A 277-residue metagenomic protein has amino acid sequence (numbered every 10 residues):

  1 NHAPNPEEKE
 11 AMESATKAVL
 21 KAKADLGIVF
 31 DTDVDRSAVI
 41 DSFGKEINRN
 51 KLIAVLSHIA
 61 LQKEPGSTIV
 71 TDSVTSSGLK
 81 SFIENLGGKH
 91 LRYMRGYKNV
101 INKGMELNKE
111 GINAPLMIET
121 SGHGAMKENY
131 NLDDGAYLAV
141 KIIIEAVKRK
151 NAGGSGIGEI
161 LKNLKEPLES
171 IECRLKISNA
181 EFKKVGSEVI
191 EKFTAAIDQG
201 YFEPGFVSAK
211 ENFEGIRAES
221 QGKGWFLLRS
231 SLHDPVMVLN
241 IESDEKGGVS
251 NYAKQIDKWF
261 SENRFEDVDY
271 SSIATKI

Functional and structural regions predicted by a protein language model:
N1-H2, H58-A60, V100-M105: Short, charged, surface-exposed secondary-structure boundary motifs
N1-I40: N-terminal small/polar loop signature for handling phosphorylated ligands or for N-terminal nucleophile
A11-S14, L52, L56, N99: Well-ordered alpha-helical segments embedded in enzymatic catalytic cores
L26, E64-N240, E245-I277: Phosphate-binding and adjacent anionic-ligand microenvironments
D31-T32, D41-F43, Q221-K223, L232: Short acidic-glycine loop/turn motifs at beta-strand connectors
T32-V34, L52, T120-S121, N131: Short, solvent-exposed loop/turn segments at the edges of secondary structure
D35-A54, L79-K80: Short Gly/Thr/Asp-enriched flexible loops that form oxyanion-binding sites at enzyme active sites
K45-E64, G135-I143: Gly/Ser/Thr-rich active-site loops/lids in small-molecule metabolic enzymes that frequently grip phosphoryl groups
